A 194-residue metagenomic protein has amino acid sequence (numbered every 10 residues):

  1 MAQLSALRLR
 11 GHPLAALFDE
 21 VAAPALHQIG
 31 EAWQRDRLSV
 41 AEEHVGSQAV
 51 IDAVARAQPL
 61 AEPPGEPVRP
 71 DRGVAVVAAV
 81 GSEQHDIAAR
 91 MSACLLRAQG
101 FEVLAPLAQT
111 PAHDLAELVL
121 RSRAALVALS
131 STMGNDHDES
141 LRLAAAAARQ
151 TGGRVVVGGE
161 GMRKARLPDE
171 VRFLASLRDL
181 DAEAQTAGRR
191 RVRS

Functional and structural regions predicted by a protein language model:
M1-P67: Long amphipathic alpha-helical segments
H12, G100-E102, G152: Short phosphate-binding/catalytic loops that engage adenosine nucleotides
G73-A75: Conserved hydrophobic helix-helix packing surfaces used for dimerization/oligomerization
G81, H85-I87, P106-H113: A general structural motif
R90-L104: Short helix-loop-beta junction
L95-R97, T110-L167: Cofactor-cradling patches in redox/metallo enzymes
G159-S194: Peripheral docking tails and interdomain loops at the edges of cofactor- or intermediate-handling domains
